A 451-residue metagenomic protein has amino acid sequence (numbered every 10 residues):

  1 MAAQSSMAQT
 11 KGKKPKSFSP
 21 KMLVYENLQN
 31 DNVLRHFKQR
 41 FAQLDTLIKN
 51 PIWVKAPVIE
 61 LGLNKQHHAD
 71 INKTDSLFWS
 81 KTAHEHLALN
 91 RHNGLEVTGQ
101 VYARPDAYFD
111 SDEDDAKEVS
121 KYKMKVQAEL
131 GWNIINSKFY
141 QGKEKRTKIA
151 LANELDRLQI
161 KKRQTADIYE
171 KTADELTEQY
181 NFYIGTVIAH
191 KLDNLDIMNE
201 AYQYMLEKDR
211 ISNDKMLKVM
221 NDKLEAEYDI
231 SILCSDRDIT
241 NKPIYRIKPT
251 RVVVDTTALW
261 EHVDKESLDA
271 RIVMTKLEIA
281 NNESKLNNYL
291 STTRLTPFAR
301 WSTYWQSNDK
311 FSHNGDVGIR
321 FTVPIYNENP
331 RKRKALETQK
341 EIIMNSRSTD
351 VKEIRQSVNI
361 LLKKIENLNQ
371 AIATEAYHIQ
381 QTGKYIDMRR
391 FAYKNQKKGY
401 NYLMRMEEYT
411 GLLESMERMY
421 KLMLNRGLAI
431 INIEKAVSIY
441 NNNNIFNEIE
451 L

Functional and structural regions predicted by a protein language model:
S6-M22, E26-H68, D236, R251-W260 (+1 more regions): Acidic, low-complexity, intrinsically disordered peripheral segments
V24-N27, L47-T98, N213, D238-A299 (+1 more regions): Amphipathic alpha-helical coiled-coil scaffold segments and their short linker/junction regions
F37, K145, I149-S231, Q370-N441: Charged, solvent-exposed structural "stalk/scaffold" segments of large extracytoplasmic/peripheral assemblies
T46, H68-K148, K161-T165, Y169 (+3 more regions): A glycine-/polar-enriched beta->alpha junction
Q100-Y108, G131-N133, M198, R300-Y304 (+4 more regions): Outer-membrane beta-barrel pore domains and translocons
I342-Q381, M388, A392: C-terminal structural cap/anchor segments
